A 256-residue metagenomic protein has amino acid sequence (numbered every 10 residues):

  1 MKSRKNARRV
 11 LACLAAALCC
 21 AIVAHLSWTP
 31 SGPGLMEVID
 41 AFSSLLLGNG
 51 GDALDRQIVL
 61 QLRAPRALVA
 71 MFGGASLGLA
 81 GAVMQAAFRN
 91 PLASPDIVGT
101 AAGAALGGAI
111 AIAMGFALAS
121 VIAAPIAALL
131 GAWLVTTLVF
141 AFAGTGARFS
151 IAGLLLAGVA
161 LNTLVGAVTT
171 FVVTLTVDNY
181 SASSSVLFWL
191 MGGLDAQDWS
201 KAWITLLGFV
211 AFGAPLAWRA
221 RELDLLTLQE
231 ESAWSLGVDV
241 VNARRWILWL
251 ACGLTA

Functional and structural regions predicted by a protein language model:
M1-A256: Alpha-helical transmembrane segments in inner-membrane proteins
